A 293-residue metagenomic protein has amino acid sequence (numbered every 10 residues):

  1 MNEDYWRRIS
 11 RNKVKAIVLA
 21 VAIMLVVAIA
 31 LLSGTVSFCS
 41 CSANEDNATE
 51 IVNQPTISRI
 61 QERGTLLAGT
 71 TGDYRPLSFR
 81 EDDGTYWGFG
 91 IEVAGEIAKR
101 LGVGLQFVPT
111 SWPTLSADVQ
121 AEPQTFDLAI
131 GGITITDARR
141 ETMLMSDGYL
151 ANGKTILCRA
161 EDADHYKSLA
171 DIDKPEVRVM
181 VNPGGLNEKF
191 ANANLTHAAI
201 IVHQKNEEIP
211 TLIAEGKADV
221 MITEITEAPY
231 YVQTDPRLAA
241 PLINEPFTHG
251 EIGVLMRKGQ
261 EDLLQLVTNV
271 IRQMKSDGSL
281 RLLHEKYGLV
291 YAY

Functional and structural regions predicted by a protein language model:
M1-E62: Short, low-complexity disordered leader/linker segments with a strong preference for bacterial N-terminal type II
A43-Q54, L186-I200, A239-N244, I271-Y293: Ligand-binding clefts/hinges and TM-proximal coupling segments of bilobed small-molecule sensing domains
A48-G131: Extracytoplasmic small-molecule ligand-binding "clamshell" domains of the periplasmic binding protein/Venus flytrap
N53, I91, Q106-V119, D164 (+2 more regions): Short helix-initiation/N-cap motifs at beta->coil->alpha
L67-R75, G84-R100, T155-E208, V220 (+3 more regions): Bilobed "Venus flytrap"/periplasmic-binding protein-like clamshell domains and structurally analogous long
G95, K99, G104-D171, A239-A240 (+1 more regions): Acidic, polar ligand-binding/catalytic clefts
P113-A117, G132-R140, A191-A193, A214-T248: A ligand-binding cleft/hinge motif common to bilobed small-molecule-binding domains
L150-C158, I225-R272, V290-Y293: Periplasmic-binding protein-like
